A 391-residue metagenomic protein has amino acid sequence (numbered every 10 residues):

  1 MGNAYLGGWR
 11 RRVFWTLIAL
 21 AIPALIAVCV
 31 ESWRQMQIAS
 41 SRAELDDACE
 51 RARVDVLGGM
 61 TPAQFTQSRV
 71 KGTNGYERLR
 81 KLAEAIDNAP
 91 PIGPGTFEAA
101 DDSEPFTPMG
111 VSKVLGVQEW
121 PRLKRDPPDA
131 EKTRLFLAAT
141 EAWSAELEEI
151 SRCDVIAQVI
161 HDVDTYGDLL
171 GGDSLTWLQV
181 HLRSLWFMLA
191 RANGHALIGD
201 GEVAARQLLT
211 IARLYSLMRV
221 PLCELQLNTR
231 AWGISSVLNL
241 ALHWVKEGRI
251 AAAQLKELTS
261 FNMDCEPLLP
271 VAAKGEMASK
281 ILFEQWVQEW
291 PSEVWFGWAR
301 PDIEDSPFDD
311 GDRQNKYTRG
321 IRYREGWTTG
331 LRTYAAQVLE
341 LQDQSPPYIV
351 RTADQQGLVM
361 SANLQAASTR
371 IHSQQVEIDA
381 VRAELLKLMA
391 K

Functional and structural regions predicted by a protein language model:
G2-K391: Short acidic linear motifs
